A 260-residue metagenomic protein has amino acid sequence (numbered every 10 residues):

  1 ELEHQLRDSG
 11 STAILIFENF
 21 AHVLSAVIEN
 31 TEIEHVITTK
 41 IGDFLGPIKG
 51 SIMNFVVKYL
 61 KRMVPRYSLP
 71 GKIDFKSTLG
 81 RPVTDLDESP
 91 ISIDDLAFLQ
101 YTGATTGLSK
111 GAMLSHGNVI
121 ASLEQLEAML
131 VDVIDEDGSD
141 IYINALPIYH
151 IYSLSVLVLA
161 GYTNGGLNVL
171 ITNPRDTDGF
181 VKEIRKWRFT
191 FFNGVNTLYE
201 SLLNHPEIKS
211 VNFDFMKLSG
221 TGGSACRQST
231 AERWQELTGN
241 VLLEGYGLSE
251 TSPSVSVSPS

Functional and structural regions predicted by a protein language model:
E1-E18, G111-M113, L167-N173, L243: Short beta-strand->loop structural element characteristic of the AMP-binding/adenylate-forming
E1-S77: Structural core segment of the AMP-binding/adenylate-forming
E3, S25, E88, T177-V181 (+1 more regions): Short hydrophobic/charged patches on amphipathic alpha-helices used for structural packing and interfaces
I14, L96, T102-T105, Y142 (+6 more regions): Conserved S/T- and glycine-rich ATP-binding loop of Class I adenylate-forming
L15, H35-I37, I143, V169 (+2 more regions): Hydrophobic/aromatic beta-strand patches that form the interior of the parallel beta-sheet core in alpha/beta enzyme
S51-I52, G166, F189-G194, L203-S260: Gly/Ser/Thr-rich phosphate-binding loop
R81-D95, L99-N144, G166, S210: Conserved adenylate-forming
I120-I141, I151-T190, H205: Conserved AMP-binding/adenylation subdomain of ANL enzymes
